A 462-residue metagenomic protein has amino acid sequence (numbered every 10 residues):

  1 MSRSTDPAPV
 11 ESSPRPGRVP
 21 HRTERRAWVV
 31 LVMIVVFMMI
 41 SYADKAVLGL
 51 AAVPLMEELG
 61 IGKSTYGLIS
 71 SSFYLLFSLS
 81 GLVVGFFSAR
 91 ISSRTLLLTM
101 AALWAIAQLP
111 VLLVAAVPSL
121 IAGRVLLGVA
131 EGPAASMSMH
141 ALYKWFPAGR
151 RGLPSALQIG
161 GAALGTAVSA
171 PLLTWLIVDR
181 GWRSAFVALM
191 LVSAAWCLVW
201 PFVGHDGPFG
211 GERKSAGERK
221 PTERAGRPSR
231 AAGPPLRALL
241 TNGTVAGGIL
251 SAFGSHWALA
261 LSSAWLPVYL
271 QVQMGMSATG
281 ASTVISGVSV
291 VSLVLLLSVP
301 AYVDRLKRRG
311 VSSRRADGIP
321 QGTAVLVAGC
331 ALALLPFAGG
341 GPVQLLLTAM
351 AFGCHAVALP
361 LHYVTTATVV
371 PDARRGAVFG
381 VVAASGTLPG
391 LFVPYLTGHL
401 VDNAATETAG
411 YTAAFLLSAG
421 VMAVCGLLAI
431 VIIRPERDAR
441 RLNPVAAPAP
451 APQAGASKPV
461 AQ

Functional and structural regions predicted by a protein language model:
R15-T23, G207-I249, Q273, P450 (+1 more regions): Juxtamembrane intracellular "pre-TM" segments in multi-pass secondary transporters
A46, Y74-L82, G132, T166-A167 (+3 more regions): Residue-level signature of mid-helix packing/kink "hotspots" within the transmembrane helices of 12-pass Major
L48-G49, G243-V299, L359, Y363 (+1 more regions): Extracytoplasmic gate region of multi-pass secondary transporters
G60, S92, L113-S119, P147 (+2 more regions): Helix-breaking motifs and short loop linkers at transmembrane-helix boundaries and internal kinks in secondary membrane
L79-A115: Conserved MFS/SLC helix-loop-helix module at the cytosolic interface between two early adjacent transmembrane helices
A102-A115, T323-G339: C-terminal ends and interior cores of transmembrane alpha-helices in multi-pass membrane transporters/permeases
G123-A162: Cytoplasmic helix-loop-helix junction between adjacent transmembrane helices in 12-TM secondary transporters
L157-F209: Helix-loop-helix hairpin linking two adjacent transmembrane segments in secondary transporters
